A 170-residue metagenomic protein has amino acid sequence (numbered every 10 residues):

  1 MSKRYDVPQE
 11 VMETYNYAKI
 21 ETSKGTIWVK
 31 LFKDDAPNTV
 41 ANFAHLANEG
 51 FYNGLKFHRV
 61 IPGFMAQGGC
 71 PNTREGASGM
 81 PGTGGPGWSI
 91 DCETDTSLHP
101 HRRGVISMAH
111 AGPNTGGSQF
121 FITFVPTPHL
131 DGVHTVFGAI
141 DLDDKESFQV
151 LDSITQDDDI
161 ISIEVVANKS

Functional and structural regions predicted by a protein language model:
M1-S170: Cyclophilin-like peptidyl-prolyl cis-trans isomerases
